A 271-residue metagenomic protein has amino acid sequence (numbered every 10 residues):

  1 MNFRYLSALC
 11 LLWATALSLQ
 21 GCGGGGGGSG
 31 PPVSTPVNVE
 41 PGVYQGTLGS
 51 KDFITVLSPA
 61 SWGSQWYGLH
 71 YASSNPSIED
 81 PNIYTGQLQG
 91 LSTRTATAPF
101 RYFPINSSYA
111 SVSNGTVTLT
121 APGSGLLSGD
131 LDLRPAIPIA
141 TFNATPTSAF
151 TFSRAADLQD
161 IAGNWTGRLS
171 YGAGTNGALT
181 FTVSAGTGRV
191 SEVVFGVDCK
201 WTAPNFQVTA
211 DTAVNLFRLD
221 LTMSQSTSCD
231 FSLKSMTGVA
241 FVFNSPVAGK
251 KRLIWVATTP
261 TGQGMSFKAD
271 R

Functional and structural regions predicted by a protein language model:
N2, L11-V43, A149-F150, A269-R271: Bacterial Sec-dependent N-terminal signal peptides
G23-P32, V56-T141: Elongated, non-catalytic scaffold/linker segments and compositionally distinctive motifs
S34-T55, Q65-G68, L127-G177, S191 (+2 more regions): Tryptophan-anchored aromatic micro-motifs
G46-A96, Y171-S224: N-terminal glycine/threonine-rich, aromatic-flanked beta-hairpin/loop signature
S58, G86-L88, T116-L119, A203-T212 (+2 more regions): Extended lipid/amphipathic-ligand handling interfaces
A98-N114, R218-V239: An anionic, turn-rich surface loop/hairpin at beta-sheet edges that serves as a generic interaction/coordination patch
Y109-T116, I139-N143, D198-P204, F231-F241: Amphipathic hydrophobic-ligand
T227-R271: Hydrophilic extracytoplasmic domains
